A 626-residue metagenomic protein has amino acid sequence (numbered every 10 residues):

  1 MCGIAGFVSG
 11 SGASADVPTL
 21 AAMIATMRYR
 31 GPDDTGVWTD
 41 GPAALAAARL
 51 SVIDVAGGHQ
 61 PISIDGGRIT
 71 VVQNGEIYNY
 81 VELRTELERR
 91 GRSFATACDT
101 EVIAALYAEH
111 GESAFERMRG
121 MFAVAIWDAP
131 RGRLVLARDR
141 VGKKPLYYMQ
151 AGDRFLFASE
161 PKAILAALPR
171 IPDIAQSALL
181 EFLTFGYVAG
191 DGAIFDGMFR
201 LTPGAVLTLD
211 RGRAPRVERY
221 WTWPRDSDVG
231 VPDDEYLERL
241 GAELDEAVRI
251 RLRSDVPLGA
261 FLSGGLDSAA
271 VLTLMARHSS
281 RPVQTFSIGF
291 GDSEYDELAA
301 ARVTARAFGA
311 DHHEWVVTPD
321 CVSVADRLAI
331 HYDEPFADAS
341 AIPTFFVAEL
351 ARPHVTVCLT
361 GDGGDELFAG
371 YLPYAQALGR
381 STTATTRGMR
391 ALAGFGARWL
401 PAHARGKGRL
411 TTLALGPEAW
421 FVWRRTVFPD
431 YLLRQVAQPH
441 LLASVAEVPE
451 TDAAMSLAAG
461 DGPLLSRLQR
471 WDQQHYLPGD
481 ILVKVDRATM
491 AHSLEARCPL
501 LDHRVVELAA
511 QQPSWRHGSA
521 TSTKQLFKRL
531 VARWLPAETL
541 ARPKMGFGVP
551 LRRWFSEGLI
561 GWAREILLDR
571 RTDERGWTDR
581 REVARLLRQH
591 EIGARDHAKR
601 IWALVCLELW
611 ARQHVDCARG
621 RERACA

Functional and structural regions predicted by a protein language model:
M1, A22, S113, A166 (+7 more regions): Adenosyl-5′-phosphate
M1-Y332, T344, A348, A532-R533 (+4 more regions): Cysteine-centered catalytic environments shared across enzyme families
D34, P145, S268, G364 (+2 more regions): Short hydrophobic/aromatic residue motifs in ordered secondary structure
H59, R140, F346-H403, Y476 (+1 more regions): Active-site adenylate/phosphate-handling loop in enzymes that bind or generate adenylated species
I126, V135-L136, L156, C358-T360 (+2 more regions): A structural signal for short, well-ordered beta-strand segments and their strand-loop junctions that often border
M275-S279, A375, P513: Active-site catalytic pocket residues across diverse enzymes, especially alpha/beta-hydrolases
R327-H331, R352, P373-Q376, W554-S556: Short low-complexity, flexible loop/linker segments enriched in glycine and/or proline with clustered acidic
E334-D338: Acceptor-substrate binding/catalytic loop of class I
